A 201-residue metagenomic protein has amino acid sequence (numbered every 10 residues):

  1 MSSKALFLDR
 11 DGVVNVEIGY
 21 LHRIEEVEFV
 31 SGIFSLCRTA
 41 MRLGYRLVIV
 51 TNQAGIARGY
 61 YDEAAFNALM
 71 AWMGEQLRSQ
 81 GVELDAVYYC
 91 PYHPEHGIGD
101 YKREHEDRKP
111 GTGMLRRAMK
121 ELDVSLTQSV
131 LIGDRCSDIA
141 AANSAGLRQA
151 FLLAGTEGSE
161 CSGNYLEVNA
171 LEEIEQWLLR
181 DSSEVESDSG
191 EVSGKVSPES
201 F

Functional and structural regions predicted by a protein language model:
S2-K4, A64-A86, E95-L131, R135-F201: Asp-based, Mg2+/Mn2+-dependent phosphohydrolase catalytic module
S2-R46: Active-site neighborhood of HAD-like aspartate-dependent phosphohydrolases
L8-R10, T51, G133-D134: Active-site flanking residues adjacent to catalytic metal/cofactor-binding acidic residues
V14-E17, P91-D100: Short, basic/glycine-rich phosphate-binding loops at helix/coil junctions that contact nucleotide phosphates
G19-E28, D62-A64, Y101-H105: Short glycine-enriched, charge-decorated loop/helix-capping segments at active-site entrances that position
G19-L21, A54-A57, P94-E95: A short, flexible beta-alpha/helix-coil linker loop
R46-N52, D85-C90, L152: Short beta-strand segments at enzyme active-site cores
Q53-F66: A short secondary-structure junction motif
